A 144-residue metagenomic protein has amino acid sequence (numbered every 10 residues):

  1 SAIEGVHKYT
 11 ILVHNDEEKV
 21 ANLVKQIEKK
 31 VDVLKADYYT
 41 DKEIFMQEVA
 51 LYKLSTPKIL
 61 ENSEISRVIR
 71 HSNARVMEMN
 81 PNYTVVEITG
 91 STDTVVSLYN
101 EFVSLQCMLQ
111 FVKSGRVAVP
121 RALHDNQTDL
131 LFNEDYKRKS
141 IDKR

Functional and structural regions predicted by a protein language model:
S1-K8, L12-R144: Long, contiguous binding/interaction regions
